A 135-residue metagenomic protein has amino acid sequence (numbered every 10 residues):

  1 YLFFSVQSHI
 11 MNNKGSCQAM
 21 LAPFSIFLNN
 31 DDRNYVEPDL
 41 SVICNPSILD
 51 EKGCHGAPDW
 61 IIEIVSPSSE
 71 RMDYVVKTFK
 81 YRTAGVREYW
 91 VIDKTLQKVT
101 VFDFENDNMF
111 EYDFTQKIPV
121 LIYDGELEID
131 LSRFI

Functional and structural regions predicted by a protein language model:
F4-H9, S16-A84, V91-I135: C-terminal interaction segment
